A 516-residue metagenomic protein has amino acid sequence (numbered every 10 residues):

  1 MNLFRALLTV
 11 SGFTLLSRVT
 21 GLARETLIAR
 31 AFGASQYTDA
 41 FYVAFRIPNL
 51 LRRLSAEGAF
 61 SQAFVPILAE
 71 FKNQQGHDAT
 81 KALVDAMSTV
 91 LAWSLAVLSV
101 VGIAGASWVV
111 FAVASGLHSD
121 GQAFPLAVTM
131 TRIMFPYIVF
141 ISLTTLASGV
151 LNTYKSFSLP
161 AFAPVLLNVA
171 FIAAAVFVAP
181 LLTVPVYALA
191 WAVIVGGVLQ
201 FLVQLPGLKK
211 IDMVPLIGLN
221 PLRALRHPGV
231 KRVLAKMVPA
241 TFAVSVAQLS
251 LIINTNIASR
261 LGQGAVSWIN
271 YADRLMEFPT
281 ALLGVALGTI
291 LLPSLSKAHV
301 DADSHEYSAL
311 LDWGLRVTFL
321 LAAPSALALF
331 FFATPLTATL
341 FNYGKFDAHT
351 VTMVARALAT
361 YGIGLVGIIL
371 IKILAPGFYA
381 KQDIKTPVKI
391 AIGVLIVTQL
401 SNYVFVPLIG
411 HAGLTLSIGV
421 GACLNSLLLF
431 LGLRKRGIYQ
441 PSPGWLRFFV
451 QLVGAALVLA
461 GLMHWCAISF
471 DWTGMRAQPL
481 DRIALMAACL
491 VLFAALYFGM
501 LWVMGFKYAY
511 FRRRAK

Functional and structural regions predicted by a protein language model:
M1-K516: Membrane-embedded alpha-helical bundles of multi-pass transporters/translocases, especially carrier/permease families
